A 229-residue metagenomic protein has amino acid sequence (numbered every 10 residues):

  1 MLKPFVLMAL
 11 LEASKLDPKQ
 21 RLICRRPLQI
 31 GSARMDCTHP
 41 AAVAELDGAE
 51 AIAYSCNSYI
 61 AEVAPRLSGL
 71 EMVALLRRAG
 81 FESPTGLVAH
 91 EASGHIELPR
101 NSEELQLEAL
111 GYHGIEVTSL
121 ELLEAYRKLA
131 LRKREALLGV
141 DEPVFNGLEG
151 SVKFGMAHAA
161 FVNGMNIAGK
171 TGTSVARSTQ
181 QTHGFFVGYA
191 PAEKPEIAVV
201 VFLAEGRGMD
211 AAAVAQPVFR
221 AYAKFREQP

Functional and structural regions predicted by a protein language model:
M8-R207: Beta-lactam-recognizing serine transpeptidase/beta-lactamase-like catalytic domain environment
A212-P229: Short, gly/Ser/Thr-rich active-site loops of penicillin-recognizing serine hydrolases
